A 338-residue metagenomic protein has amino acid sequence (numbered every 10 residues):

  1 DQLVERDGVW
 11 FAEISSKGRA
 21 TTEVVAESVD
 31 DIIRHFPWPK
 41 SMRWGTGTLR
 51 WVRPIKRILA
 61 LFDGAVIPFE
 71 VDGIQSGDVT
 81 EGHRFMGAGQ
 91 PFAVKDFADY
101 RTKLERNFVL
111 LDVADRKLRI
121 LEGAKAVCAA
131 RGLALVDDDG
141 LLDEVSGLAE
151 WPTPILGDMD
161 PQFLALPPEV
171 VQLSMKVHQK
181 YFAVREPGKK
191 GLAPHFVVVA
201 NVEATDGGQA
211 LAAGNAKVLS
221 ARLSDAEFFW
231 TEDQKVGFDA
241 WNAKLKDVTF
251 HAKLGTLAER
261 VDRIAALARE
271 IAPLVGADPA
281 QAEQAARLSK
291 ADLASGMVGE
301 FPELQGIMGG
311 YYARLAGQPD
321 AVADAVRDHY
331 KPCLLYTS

Functional and structural regions predicted by a protein language model:
D1-Q162, V171: Long, basic N-terminal domains or extensions that often function in RNA/ssDNA interaction or organelle/cellular
V4-A12, Q75, L121-E122, F238-K244 (+1 more regions): Short, conserved phosphate-binding/catalytic loop or strand-edge motifs used in phosphoryl-/nucleotidyl-transfer
F11-S15, E105-L110, K125-A129, V197-T205 (+3 more regions): Glycine- and acidic
I55, F69, D137-T256, D262: Catalytic nucleotidyl-transfer cores of nucleotide-processing enzymes
D138, Q234, G276-A285, G317-H329: Acidic/histidine metal-binding catalytic segments
N242, K246, A252-A285, K290-F301 (+2 more regions): Long, K/E/R/D-enriched contiguous segments that form extended
Y336-T337: Conserved small/polar residues in nucleotide/adenosyl-binding loops
